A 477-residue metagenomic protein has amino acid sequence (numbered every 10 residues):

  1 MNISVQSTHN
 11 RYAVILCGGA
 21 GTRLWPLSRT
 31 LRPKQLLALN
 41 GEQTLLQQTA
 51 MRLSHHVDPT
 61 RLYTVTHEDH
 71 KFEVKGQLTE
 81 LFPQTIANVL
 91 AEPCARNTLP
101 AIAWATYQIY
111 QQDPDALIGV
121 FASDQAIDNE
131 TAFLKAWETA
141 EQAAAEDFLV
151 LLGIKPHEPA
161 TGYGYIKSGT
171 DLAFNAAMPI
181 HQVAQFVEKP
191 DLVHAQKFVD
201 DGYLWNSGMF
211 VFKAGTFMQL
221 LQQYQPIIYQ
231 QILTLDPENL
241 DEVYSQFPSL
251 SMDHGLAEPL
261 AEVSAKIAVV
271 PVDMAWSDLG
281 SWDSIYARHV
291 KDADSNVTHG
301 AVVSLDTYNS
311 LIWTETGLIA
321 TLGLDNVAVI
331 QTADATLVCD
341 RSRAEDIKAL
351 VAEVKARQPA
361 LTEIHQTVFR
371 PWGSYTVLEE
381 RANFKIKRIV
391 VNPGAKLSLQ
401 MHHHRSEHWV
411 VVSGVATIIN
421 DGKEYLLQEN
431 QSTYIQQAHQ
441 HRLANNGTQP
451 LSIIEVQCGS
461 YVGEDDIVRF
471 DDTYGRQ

Functional and structural regions predicted by a protein language model:
N2-I15, T22-P33, A38-A122, A126-A132 (+3 more regions): Conserved N-terminal catalytic core of the sugar/cofactor nucleotidyltransferase
N2-N10, F212-V410, V415-Y434, H439-H441 (+3 more regions): Left-handed beta-helix
I15-C17, V65, G119-A122, L151-K155 (+3 more regions): Short beta-strand segments
G41, M51, H55, T79 (+10 more regions): Generic secondary-structure signature for well-ordered alpha-helical cores
L46, A105, D124, I166 (+3 more regions): Residue-level signal for inorganic ion chemistry
P59-Y63, A184, A335: Short active-site oxyanion
N129-I232, E238-F247, S264: Conserved core of the sugar-phosphate nucleotidyltransferase
I453: Noncatalytic nucleic-acid binding interfaces
